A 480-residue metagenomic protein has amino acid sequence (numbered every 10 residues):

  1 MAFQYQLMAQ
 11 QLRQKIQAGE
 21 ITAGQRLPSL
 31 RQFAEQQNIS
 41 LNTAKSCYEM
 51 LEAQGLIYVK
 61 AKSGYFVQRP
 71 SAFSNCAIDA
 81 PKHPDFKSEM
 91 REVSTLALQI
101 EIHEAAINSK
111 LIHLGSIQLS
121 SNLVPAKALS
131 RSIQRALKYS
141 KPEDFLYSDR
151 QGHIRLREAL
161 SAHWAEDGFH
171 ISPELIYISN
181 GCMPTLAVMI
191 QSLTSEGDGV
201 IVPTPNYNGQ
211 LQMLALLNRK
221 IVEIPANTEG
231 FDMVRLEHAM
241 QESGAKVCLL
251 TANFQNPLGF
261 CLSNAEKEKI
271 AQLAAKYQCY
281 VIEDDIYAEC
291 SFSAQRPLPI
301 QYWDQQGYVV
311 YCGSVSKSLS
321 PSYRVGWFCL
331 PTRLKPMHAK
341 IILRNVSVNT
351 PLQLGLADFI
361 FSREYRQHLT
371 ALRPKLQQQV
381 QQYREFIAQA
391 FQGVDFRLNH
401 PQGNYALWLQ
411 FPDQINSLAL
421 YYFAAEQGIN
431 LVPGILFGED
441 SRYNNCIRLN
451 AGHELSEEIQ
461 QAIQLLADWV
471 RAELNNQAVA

Functional and structural regions predicted by a protein language model:
M1-Q134, S314, I342-V348, Q382 (+8 more regions): N-terminal basic, amphipathic alpha-helical segments
K60-K62, P173, H400-N404: Short Gly/Ser/Thr- and Asp/Glu-enriched loop/turn motifs at secondary-structure junctions
S88-N180, V188, F361, N430 (+1 more regions): N-terminal small-domain helix-loop-helix segment of the aminotransferase-like
L129, Q305-P374: Conserved core segment of the aminotransferase class I/II
S140-Y277, I282, A288-C290, Q295-W303 (+1 more regions): Conserved core of the PLP fold type I
P374-R384, F396-Q410: Conserved glycine-rich beta-strand-loop-beta hairpin in the small C-terminal domain of fold type I
